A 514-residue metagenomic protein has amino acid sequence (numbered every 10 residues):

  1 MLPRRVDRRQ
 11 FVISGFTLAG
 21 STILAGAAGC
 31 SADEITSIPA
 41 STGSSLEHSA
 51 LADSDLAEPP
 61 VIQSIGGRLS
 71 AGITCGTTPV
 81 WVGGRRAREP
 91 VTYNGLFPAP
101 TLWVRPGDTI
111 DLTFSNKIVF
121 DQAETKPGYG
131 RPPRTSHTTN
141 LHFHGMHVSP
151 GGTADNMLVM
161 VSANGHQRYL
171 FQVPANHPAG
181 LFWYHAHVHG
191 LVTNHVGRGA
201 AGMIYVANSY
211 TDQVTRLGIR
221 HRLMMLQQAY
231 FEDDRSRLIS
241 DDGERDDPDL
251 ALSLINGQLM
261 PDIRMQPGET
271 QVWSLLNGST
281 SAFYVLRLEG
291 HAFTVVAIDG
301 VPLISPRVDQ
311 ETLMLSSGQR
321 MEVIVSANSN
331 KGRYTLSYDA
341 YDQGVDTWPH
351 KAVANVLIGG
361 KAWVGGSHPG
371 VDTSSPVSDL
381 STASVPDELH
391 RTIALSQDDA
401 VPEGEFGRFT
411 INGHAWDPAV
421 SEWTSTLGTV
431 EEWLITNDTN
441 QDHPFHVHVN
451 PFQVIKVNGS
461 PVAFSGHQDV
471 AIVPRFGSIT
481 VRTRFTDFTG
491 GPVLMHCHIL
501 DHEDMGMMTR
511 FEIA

Functional and structural regions predicted by a protein language model:
L2-L24, C30-R168, S240-W273, L303-S305 (+2 more regions): N-terminal, post-signal-peptide metal-ligating segments of extracellular/periplasmic oxidoreductases, dominated by
S14, G26, S31-G72, G76 (+5 more regions): Extended terminal and domain-junction accessory segments
L102, P133-H177, V295-S329, W416-S425 (+1 more regions): Extracytoplasmic beta-sandwich strand-turn segments characteristic of Greek-key/jelly-roll folds
S115-V119, L276-S281, T436-N440: Short solvent-exposed strand-capping/beta-turn motif centered on an Asx-Ser/Thr pair
D121-G130, H137, A282-E289, H443-V447: Short, hydrophobic/aromatic beta-strand segments
L141-M146, H177, F182-L191, W433 (+2 more regions): Histidine-centered catalytic micro-motifs
P150-D155, M160-S162, Y230-S375, V462: Histidine- and aromatic-rich segments of cupredoxin/plastocyanin-like copper-binding domains
N164, Q172-Q213: Long, hydrophobic, well-ordered secondary-structure blocks that form the structural core and pocket-lining surfaces
